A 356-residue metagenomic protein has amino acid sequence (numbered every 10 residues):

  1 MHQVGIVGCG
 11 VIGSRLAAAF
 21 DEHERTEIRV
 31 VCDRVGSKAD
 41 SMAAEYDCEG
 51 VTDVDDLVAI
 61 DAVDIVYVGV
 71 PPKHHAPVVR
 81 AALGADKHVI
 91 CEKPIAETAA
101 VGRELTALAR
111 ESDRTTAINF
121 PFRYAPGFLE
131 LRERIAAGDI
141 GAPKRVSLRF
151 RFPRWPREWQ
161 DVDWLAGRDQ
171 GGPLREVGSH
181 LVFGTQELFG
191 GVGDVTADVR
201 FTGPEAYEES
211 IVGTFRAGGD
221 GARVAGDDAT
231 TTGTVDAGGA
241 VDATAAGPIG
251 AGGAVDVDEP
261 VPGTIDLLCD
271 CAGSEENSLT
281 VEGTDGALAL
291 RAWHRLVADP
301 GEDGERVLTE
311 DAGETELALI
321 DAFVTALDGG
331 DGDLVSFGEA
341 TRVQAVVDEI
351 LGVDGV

Functional and structural regions predicted by a protein language model:
M1-Y46: N-terminal Rossmann-like dinucleotide-binding module
L16, Y46-L108: Beta-loop-alpha module in the N-terminal Rossmann-like domain of NAD(P)-dependent dehydrogenases, especially those
S37, A43, D53-D56, I65-V68 (+5 more regions): C-terminal helix-rich "cap/oligomerization" subdomain common to oxidoreductases
T52, C91, T116-I118, L290: Hydrophobic residues in well-ordered beta-strands that form the structural core
E104-P121, A142-L148: Rossmann-fold dehydrogenase core element
F122-P204: Predominantly a Rossmann-like dinucleotide-binding segment in NAD(P)-dependent oxidoreductases
E205-A206, G221-L319: NAD(P)-dinucleotide binding in Rossmann-like oxidoreductases
